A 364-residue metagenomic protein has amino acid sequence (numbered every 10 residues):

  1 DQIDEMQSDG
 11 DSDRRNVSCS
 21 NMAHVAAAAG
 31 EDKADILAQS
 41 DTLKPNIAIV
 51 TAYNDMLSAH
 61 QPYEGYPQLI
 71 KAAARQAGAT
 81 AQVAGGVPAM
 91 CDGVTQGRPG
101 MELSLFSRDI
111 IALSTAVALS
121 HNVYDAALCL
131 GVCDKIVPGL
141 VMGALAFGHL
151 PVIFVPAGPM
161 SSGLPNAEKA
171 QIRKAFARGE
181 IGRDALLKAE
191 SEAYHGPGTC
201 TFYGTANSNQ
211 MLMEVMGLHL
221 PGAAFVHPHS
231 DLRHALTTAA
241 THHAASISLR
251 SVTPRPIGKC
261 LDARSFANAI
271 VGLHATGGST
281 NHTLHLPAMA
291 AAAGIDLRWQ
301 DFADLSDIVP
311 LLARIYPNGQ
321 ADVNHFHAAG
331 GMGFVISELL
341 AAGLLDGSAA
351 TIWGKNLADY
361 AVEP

Functional and structural regions predicted by a protein language model:
D1-D55, A59, Q68-V87, R98-G100 (+4 more regions): Catalytic or ion-coupling anion/metal-binding cores of large enzyme and transporter domains
P62: Glycine-/small-residue-enriched capping loops at alpha/beta junctions
G65: Acidic/charged coordination and interface sites in well-structured regions
A84-N122: N-terminal small/polar loop signature for handling phosphorylated ligands or for N-terminal nucleophile
I110-S114, G139, N268: Well-ordered alpha-helical segments embedded in enzymatic catalytic cores
L113-S120, D125, I247, S251 (+1 more regions): Conserved mixed alpha/beta core segments that line enzyme active sites in large multi-domain catalysts
T115, L119-L140, P151-V155: A short, small-residue-rich loop immediately preceding and capping a beta-strand
